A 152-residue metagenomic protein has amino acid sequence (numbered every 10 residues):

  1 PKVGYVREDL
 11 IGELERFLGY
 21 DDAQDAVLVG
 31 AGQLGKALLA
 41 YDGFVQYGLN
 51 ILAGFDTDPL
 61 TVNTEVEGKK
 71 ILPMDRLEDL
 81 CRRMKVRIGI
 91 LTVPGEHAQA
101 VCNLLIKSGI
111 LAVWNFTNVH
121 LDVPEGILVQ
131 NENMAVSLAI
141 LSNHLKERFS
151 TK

Functional and structural regions predicted by a protein language model:
P1-S108, P124-K152: Hydrophobic, well-ordered beta-alpha structural blocks that scaffold small-molecule cofactor pockets
G54, F116-T117: Beta-strand->loop->alpha-helix junctions that form or flank phosphate-binding loops in nucleotide-handling enzymes
K107-N115: Internal alpha/beta core interface subdomains
T117-V119, M134: Short, ordered loop/turn segments at secondary-structure junctions
